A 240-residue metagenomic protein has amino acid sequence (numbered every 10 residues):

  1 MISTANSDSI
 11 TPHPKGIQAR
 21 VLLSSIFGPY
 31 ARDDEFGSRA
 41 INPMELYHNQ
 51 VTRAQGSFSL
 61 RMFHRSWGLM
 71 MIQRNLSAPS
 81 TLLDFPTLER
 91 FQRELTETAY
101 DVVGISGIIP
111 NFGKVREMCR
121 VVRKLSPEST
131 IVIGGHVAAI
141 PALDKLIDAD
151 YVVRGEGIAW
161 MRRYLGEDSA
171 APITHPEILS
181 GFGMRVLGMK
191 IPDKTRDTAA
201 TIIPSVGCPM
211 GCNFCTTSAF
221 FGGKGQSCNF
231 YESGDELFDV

Functional and structural regions predicted by a protein language model:
I2-I17, P29, D33-D34, R163-P204: N-terminal [4Fe-4S]-dependent radical SAM core
I2-R154, A159, G234, F238-D239: A short, structured N-terminal alpha-helical element that caps or precedes a catalytic domain
P79, E167-A171, G211, S218: Phosphate/oxyanion-binding loops and surfaces in catalytic or ligand/nucleic-acid-binding neighborhoods
R90-F91, P141, W160-M161, M210-C212 (+1 more regions): Residues in flexible loops and secondary-structure boundaries
S129, A171-H175, G222: Short, polar/charged, Gly/Pro-enriched helix-capping and turn/loop motifs at alpha-helix termini and inter-helix linkers
I147-D148, R163, F220: Alpha-helix termini
M184-V240: Radical SAM [4Fe-4S] cluster-binding motif and immediate context
